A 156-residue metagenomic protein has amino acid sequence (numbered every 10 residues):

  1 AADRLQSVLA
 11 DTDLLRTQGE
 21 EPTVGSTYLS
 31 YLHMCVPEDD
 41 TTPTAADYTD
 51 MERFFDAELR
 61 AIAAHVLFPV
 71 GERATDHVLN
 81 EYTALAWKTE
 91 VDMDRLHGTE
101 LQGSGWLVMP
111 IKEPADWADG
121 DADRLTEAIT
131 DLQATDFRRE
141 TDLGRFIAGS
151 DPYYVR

Functional and structural regions predicted by a protein language model:
A1-R156: A polyanion-binding, active-site-adjacent surface
